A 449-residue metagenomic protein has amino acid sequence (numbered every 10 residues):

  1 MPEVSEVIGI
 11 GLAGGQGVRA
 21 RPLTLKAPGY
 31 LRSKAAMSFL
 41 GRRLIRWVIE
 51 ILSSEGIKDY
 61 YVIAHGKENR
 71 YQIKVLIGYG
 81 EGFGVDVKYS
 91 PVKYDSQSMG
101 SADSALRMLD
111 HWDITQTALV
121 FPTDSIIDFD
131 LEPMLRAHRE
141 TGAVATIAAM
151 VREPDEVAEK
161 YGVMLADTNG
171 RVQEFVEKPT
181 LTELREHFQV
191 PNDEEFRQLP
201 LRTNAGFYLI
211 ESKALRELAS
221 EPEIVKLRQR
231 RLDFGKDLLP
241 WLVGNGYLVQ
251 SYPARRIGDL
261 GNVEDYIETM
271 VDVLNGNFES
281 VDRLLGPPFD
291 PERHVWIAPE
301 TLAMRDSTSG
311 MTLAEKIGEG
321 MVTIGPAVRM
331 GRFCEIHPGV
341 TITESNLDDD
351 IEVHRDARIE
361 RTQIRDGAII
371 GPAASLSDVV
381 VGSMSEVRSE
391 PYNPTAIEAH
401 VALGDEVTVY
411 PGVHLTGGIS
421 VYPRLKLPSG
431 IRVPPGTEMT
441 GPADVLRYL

Functional and structural regions predicted by a protein language model:
M1-E6, S125, K213, P222-L449: Left-handed beta-helix
M1-L31, S38-R136, E140, A166 (+3 more regions): Conserved N-terminal catalytic core of the sugar/cofactor nucleotidyltransferase
R19, F175, E217-L218, L242 (+1 more regions): Residues that scaffold the ATP/ADP-binding catalytic core of kinase and kinase-like folds
A35, D86-K88, R171, L248-Q250: Conserved beta-strand segments of alpha/beta enzyme cores
A36, M164-A166, S251: A structural signal for short hydrophobic beta-strand segments in well-ordered beta-sheet cores
I77, I127-K213, E217, E221: Conserved core of the sugar-phosphate nucleotidyltransferase
S90-V92, A148, Y252-A254: Conserved beta-strand termini and adjacent loop/short-helix elements that scaffold enzyme active sites in alpha/beta
